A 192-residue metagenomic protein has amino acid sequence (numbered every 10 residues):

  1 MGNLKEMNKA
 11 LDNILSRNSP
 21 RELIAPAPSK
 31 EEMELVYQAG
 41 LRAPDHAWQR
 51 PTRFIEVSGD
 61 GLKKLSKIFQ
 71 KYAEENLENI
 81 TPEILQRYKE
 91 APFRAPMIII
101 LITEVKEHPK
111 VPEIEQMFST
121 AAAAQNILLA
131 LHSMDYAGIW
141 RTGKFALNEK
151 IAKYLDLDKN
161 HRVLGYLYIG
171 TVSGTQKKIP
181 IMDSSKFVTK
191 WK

Functional and structural regions predicted by a protein language model:
M1-R94, K192: N-terminal amphipathic, basic helical "cap/leader" segment at the start of enzyme domains
G2-E6, A10-N13, L164-K192: C-terminal helix-cap and adjacent tail motif
G40, I99, V105-K153: Small-aliphatic-rich amphipathic alpha-helix that forms the alpha element of a beta-alpha
G59-G61, E104-V105, T171-S173, K192: Short loop segments at secondary-structure junctions
E74, F93-K106: Acidic-glycine-rich active-site phosphate/pyrophosphate-binding loop
P96-I98, A137, R162-L164: Structural motif
I151-R162: Short, electropositive alpha-helical surface patch
